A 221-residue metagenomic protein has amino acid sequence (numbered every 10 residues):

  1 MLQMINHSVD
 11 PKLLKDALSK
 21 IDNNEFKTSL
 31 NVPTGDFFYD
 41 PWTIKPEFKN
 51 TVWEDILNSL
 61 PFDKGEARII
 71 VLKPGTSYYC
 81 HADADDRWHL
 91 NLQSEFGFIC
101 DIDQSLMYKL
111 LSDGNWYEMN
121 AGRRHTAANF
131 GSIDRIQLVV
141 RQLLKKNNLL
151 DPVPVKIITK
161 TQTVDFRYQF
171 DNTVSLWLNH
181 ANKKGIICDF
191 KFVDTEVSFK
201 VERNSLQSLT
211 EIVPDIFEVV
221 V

Functional and structural regions predicted by a protein language model:
M1-S59: Non-heme Fe(II)/2-oxoglutarate
E54-P74: A short glycine-rich, His/Asp/Glu-containing loop-to-beta-strand
V71, A82-F98: Short, conserved beta-strand element in jelly-roll/cupin
W88-L92, W116-E118, S132-L150: A short hydrophobic beta-strand segment most commonly corresponding to one strand of the jelly-roll/cupin
Q93-S112: A short beta-strand-loop-beta hairpin characteristic of the jelly-roll/cupin
K109-H125: Conserved metal-binding segment of the jelly-roll/cupin
A127-G131: Asparagine-centered strand-capping/turn motif at beta-strand->loop junctions
T159-D189: Short amphipathic alpha-helix segments
